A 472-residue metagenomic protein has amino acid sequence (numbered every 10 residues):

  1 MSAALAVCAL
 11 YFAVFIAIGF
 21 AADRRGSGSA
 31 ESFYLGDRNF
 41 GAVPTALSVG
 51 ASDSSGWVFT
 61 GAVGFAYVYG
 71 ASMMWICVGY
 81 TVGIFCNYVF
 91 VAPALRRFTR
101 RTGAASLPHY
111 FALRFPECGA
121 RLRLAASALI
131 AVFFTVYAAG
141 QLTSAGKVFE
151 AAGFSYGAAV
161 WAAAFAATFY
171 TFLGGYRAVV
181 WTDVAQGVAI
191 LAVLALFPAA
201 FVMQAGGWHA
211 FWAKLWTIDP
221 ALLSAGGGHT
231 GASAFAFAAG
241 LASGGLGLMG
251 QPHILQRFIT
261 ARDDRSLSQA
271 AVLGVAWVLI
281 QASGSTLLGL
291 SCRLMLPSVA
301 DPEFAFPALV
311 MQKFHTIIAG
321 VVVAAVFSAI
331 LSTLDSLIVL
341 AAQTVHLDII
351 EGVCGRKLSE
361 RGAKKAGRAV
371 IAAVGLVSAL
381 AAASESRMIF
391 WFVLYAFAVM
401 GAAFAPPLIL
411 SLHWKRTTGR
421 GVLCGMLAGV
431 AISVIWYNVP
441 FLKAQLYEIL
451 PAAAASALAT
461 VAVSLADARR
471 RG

Functional and structural regions predicted by a protein language model:
M1-G472: Membrane-embedded helix-loop-helix hairpins and adjacent transmembrane boundary segments in multi-pass transporters
